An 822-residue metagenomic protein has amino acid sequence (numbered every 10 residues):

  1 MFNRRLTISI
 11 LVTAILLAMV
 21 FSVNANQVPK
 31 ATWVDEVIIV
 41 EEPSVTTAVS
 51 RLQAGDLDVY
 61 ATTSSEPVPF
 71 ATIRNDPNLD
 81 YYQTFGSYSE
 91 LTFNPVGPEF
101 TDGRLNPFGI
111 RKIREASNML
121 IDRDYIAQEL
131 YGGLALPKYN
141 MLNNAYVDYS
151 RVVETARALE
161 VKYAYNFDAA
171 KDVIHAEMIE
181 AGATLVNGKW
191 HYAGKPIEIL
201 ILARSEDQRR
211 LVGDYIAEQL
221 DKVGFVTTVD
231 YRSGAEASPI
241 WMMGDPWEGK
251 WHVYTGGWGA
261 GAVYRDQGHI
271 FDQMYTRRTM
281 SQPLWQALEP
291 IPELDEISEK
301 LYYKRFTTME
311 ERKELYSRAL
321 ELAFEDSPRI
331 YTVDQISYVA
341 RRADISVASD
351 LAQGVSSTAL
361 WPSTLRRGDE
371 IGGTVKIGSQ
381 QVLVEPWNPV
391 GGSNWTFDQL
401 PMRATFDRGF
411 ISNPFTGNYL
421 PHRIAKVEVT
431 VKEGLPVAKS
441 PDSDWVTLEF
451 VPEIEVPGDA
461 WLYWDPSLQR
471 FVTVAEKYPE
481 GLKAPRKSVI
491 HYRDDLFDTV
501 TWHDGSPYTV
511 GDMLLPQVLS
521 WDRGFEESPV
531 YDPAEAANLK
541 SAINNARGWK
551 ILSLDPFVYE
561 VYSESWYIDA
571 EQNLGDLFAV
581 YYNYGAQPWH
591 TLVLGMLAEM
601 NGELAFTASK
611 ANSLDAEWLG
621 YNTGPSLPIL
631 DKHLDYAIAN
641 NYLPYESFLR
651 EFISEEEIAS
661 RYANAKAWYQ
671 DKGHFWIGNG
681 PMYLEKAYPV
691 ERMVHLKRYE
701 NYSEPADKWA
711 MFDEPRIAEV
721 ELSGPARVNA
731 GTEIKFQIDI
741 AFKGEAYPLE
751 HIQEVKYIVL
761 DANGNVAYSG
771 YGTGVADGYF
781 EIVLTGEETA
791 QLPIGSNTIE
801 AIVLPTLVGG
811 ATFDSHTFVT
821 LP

Functional and structural regions predicted by a protein language model:
F21-S44, T72-S87, L185-A193, P362-G368 (+6 more regions): Aromatic-rich, solvent-exposed beta-strand/loop patch
N24-D35, E66-V68, T72-P77, P107 (+15 more regions): Surface-exposed, Gly/Pro/Thr- and Asp/Glu-enriched linker/hinge segments that connect structured elements
N26-Q27, V40-E99, D124, E129-L130 (+9 more regions): Extracellular/periplasmic solute-recognition and catalytic clefts
Q27-A31, E41, S64-V173, H191-A193 (+5 more regions): Local pocket/hinge segments that shape ligand/substrate recognition
R51-Q53, L57-P67, R74-L79, K222-R278 (+1 more regions): Periplasmic binding protein-like
Y82, R114-E115, M119, A127 (+12 more regions): Extracytoplasmic/peripheral linker and loop segments enriched in polar/acidic and small residues with frequent Thr/Pro
G109-K222, P290-E293, R318, L365-R367 (+7 more regions): Append "and occasionally in soluble cytosolic enzymes with long acidic Gly/Pro-rich linkers
Y275, V339-P386, S393-F397, Y683-L684 (+5 more regions): Long beta-strand-rich cores associated with HINT superfamily self-processing modules
